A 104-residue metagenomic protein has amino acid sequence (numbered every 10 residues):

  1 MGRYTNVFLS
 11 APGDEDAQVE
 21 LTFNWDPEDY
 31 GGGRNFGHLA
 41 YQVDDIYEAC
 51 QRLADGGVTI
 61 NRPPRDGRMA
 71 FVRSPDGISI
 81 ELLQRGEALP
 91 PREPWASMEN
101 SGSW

Functional and structural regions predicted by a protein language model:
M1, D29-G31: Short glycine/serine/proline-enriched coil/turn segments at secondary-structure junctions
M1-D16: Core segments of cupin and vicinal oxygen chelate
N6-F8, Y41, Y47-W104: Vicinal oxygen chelate
D16-Q18, S79: Short, mixed charged/polar active-site loops that provide acid/base catalysis or chelate metal/phosphate cofactors
R34-H38: Eukaryotic phosphotyrosine signaling hubs
